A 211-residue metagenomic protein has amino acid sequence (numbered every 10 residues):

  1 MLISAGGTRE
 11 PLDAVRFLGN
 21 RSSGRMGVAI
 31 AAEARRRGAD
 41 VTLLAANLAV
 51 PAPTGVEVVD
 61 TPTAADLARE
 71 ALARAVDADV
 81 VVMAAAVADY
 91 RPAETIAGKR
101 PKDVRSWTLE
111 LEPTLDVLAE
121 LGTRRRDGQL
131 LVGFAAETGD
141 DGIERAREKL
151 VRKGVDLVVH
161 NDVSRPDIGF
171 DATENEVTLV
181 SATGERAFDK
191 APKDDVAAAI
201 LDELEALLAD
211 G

Functional and structural regions predicted by a protein language model:
M1-S4, I143, L208-D210: Positively charged, low-complexity intrinsically disordered leader regions
M1-T63: Glycine-rich phosphate/diphosphate-binding loop of Rossmann-like nucleotide-binding domains
S4, E10-R25, V104-P113, A136-T138 (+1 more regions): Short, glycine-rich nucleotide/cofactor-binding loops
S4-G6, A85, V180-A182: Generic beta-structure capping elements
M26-G27, P113, V117, V196: Catalytic-loop motifs flanking and including active-site residues across diverse enzymes
V28, A32, R36, T123 (+2 more regions): Short, well-ordered alpha-helices that flank and scaffold nucleotide-derived cofactor binding pockets
R35, D40-F170, T178, A187: Glycine-rich phosphate/dinucleotide-binding loop and adjoining beta-alpha-beta core of small-molecule
S164-G211: Glycine-rich phosphate/pyrophosphate-binding loop and the adjoining helix
